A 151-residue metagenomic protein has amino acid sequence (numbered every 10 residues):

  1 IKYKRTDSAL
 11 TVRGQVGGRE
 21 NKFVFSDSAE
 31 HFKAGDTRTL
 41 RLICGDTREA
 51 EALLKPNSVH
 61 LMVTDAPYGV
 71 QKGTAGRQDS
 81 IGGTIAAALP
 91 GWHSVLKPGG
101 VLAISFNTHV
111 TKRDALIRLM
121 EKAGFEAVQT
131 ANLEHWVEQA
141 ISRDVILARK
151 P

Functional and structural regions predicted by a protein language model:
I1-P151: Class I S-adenosyl-L-methionine-dependent methyltransferase catalytic core
